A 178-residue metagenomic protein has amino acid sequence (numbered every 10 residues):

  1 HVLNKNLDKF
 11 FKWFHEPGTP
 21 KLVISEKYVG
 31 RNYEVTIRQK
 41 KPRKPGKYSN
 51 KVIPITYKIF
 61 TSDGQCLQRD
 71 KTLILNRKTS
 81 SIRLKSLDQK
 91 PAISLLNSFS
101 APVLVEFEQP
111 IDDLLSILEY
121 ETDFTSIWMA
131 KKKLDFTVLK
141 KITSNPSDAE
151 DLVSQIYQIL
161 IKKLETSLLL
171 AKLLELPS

Functional and structural regions predicted by a protein language model:
H1-G30, I142-Y157: Amphipathic alpha-helical substructures
N6-L7, T19-L95, I127: Beta-strand-rich binding/interaction modules
L7, K47-S49, R83-S178: Long, ordered, helix-rich scaffold segments
K12-F14, I74, L95, E108: Homeobox/homeodomain signature
F14, Q39, K133-L134: Generic short alpha-helical hydrophobic face used as a protein-protein interaction/packing hotspot
H15-E16, I55, V105, E175: Generic structural "secondary-structure junction" signal
